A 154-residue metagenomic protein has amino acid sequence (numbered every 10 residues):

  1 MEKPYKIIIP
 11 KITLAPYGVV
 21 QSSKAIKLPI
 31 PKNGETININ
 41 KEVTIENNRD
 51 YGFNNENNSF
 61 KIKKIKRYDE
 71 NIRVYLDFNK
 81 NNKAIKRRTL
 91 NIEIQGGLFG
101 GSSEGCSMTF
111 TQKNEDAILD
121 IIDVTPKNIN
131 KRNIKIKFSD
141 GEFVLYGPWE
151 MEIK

Functional and structural regions predicted by a protein language model:
M1-K154: Alpha-helical, hydrophobic structural elements that either
